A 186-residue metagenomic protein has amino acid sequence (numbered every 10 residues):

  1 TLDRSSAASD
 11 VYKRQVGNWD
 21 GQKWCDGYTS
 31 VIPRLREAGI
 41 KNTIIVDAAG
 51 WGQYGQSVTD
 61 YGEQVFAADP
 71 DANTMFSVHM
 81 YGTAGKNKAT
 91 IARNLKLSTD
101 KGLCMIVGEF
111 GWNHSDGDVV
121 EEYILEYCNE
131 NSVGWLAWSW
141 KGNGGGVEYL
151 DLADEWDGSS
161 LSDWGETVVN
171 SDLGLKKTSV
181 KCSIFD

Functional and structural regions predicted by a protein language model:
T1-R4, A8, Y12: Single conserved hydrophobic/aromatic residue that forms the stacking wall/gate of nucleotide- or nucleobase-binding
K13-W138, G142, V147-N170: Extracellular glycoside hydrolase catalytic/binding regions
L161-D186: C-terminal functional modules
